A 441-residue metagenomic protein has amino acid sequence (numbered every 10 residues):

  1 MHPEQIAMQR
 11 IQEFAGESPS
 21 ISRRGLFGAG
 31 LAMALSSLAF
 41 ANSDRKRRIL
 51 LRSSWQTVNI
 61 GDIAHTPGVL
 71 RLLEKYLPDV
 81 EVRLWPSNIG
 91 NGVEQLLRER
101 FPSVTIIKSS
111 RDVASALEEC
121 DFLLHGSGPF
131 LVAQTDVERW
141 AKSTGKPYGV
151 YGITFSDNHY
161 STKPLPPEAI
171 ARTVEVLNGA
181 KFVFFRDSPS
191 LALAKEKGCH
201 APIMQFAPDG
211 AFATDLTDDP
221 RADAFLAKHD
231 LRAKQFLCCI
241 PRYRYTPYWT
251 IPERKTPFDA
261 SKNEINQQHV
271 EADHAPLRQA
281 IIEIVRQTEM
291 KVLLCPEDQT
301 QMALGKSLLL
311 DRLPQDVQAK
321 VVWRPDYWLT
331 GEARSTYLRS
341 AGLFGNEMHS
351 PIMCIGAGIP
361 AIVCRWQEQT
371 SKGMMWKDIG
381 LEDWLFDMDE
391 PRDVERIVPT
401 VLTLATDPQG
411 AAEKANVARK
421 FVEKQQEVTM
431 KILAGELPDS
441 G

Functional and structural regions predicted by a protein language model:
M1-I6: Short, charge-enriched, intrinsically disordered boundary segments that mark the beginning of a structured element
A7, I11-F14, S18-I21, G30 (+2 more regions): Active-site anion-handling motifs in enzyme catalytic cores
